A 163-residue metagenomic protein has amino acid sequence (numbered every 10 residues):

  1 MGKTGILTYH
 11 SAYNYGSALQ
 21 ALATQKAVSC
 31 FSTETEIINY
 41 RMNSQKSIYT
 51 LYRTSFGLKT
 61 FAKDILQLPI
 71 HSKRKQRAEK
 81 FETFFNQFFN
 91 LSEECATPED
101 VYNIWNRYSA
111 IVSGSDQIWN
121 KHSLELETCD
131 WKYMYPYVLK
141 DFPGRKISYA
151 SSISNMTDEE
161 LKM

Functional and structural regions predicted by a protein language model:
M1: Phosphate-coordination loops involved in phosphoryl transfer and adenosine-cofactor binding
T4-Y15, L19-Q20, T24-K162: Aromatic- and Gly/Pro-rich donor/ligand-binding loops that form nucleotide- or phosphate-bearing donor binding pockets
